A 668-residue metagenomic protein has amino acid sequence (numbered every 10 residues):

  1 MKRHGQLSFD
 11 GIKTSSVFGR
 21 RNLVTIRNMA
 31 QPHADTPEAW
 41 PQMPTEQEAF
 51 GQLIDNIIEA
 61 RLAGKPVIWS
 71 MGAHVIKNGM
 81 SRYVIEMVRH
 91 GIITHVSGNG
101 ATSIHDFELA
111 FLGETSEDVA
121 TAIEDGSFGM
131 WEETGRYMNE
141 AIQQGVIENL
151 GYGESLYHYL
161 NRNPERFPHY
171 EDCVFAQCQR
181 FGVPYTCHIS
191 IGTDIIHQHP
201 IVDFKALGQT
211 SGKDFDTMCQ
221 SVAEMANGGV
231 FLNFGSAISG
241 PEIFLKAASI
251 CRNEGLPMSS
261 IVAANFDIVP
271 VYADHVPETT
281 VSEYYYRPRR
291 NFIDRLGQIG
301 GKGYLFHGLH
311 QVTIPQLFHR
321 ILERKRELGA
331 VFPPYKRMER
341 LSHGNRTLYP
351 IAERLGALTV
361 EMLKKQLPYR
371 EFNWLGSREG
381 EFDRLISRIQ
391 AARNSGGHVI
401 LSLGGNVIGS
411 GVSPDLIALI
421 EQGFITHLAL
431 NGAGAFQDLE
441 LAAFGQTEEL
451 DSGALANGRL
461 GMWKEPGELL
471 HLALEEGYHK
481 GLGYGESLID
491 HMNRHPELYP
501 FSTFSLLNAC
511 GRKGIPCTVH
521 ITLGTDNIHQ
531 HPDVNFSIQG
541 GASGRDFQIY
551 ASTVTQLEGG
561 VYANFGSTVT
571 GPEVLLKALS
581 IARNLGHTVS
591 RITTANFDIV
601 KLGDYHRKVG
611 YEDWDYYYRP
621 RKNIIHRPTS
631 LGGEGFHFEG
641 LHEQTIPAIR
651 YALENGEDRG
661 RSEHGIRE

Functional and structural regions predicted by a protein language model:
K2-I85, Y335-I417: N-terminal glycine-/serine-/threonine-rich phosphate-binding loop
E46-F50, F167, I189, K205-A223 (+4 more regions): A general structural motif
G51-V67, C178-F181, Q220-G228, K325 (+4 more regions): Glycine-rich phosphate/diphosphate-binding loops that line cofactor/substrate pockets in enzymes
P66-H74, V96-G98, V230-G235, G397-N406 (+2 more regions): Short glycine-rich or small-residue beta-strand-to-loop segments that form or flank ligand, phosphate, metal/Fe-S
G79-Q143, G411-E475: A generic, well-ordered mixed alpha/beta core segment in the N-terminal half of proteins
A101-D106, T193-I196, P270-Y272, A433-D438 (+3 more regions): Short gly/pro/ser/thr-enriched loop/turn and capping motifs at secondary-structure boundaries
D118-F181, T186-C187, Q437, L450-K513 (+1 more regions): Ligand-binding beta-strand-loop-alpha-helix segment within the catalytic cores of soluble metabolic enzymes
T217-Q220, N227-V230, A237-R337, I549-T553 (+2 more regions): C-terminal functional extensions of proteins
